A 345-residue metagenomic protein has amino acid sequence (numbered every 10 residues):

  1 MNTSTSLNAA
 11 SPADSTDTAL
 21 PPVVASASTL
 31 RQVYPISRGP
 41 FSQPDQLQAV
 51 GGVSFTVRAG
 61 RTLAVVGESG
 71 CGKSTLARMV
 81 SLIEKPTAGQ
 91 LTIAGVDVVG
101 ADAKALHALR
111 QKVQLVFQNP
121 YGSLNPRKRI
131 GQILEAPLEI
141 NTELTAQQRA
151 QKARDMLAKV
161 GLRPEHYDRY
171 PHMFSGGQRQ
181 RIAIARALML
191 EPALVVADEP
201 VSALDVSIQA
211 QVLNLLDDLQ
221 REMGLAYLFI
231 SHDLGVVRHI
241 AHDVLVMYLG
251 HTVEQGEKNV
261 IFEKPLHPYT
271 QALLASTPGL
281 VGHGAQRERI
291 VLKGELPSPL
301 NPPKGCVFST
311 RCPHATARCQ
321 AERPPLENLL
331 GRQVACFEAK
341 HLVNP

Functional and structural regions predicted by a protein language model:
D17-V23, S37-F41, Q46, E257-P345: Short catalytic/signature loops enriched in Gly
S81: Helix-to-loop junction immediately C-terminal to a conserved catalytic motif
G89-D97: Conserved ABC transporter NBD signature motif
D97, Q147-E165, L274-A275: Conserved ABC ATPase "signature" region
Y170-F174, Q178: Conserved ABC ATPase signature
M189-A193: A short, proline-enriched helix->beta-strand linker immediately N-terminal to the Walker B motif in ABC-type P-loop
P200, L204, I208-G284: P-loop NTP-binding/switch modules centered on Walker-like glycine-rich loops
